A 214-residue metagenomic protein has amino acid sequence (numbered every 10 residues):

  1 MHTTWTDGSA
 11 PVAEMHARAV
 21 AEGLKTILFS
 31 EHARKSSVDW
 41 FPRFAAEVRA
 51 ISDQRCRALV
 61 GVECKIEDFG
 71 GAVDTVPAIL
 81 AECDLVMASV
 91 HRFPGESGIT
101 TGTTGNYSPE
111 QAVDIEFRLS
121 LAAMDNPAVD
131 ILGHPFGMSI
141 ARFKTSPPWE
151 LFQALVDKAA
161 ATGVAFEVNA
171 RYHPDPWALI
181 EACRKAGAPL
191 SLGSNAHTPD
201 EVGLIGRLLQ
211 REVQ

Functional and structural regions predicted by a protein language model:
M1-D68, I131, P135-K158, P174 (+3 more regions): An N-terminally biased module of ancient metal coordination in phosphate/nucleic-acid-related enzymes
T4-D7, M87-A188: Domain-core and long-helix interface of multi-subunit machines
K25-L28, A33-K35, E82-G105, E212-Q214: Active-site gating loops and adjacent loop-to-helix segments of metal-dependent hydrolytic enzymes
F41-V48, D74, A112-R118: Well-ordered, non-membrane alpha-helical segments in soluble/globular domains
F44-E47, P77-A78, T104-G105, R184-G187 (+1 more regions): Short, hinge-like loop/turn segments at secondary-structure boundaries
D68-I79, A178: Catalytic cores of alpha/beta
E96-G98, D200-L204: Short, charged, surface-exposed secondary-structure boundary motifs
